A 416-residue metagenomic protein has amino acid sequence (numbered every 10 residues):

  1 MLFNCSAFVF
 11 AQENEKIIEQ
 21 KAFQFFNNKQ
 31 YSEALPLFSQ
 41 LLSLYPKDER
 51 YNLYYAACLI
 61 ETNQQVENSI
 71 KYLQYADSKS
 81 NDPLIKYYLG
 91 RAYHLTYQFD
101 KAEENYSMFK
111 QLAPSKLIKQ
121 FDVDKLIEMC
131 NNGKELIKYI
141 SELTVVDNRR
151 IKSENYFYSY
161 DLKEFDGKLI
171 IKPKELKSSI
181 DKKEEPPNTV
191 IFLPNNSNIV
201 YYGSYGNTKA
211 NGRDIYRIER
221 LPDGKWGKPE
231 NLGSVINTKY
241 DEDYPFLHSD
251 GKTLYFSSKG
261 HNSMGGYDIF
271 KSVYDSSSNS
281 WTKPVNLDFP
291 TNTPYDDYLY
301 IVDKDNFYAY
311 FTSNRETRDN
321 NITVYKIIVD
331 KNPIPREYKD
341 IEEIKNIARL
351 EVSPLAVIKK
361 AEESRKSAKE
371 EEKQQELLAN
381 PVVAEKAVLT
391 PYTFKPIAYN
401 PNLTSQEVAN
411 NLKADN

Functional and structural regions predicted by a protein language model:
N14-K47, D415-N416: Alpha-helical segment of the N-proximal tetratricopeptide repeat
K16, Y54, L84-D415: Short, conserved micro-motifs composed of acidic
N28, T62-N63, T96: Structural motif corresponding to the intra-repeat A-B loop/turn of tetratricopeptide repeats
Y31, Q65-V66, F99: TPR-repeat structural position
A34, N68-S69, A102: Single-residue signature of alpha-solenoid repeat helices
P46, S80-N81, P114: Short coil turns that delineate tetratricopeptide repeat
